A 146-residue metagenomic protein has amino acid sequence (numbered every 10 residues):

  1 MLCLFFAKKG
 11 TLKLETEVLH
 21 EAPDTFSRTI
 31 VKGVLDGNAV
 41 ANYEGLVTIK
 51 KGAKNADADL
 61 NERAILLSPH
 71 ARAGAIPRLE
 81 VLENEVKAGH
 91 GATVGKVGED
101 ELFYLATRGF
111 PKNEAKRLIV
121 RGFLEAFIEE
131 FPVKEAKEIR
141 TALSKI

Functional and structural regions predicted by a protein language model:
M1-F103, T107-F110, P132-I146: Conserved beta-strand/loop scaffold segments within soluble protein domains that form the structured core and edges
Y104-G109, E114-E125: Extended amphipathic alpha-helical segments enriched in small hydrophobics
F123-V133: Short arginine-rich
